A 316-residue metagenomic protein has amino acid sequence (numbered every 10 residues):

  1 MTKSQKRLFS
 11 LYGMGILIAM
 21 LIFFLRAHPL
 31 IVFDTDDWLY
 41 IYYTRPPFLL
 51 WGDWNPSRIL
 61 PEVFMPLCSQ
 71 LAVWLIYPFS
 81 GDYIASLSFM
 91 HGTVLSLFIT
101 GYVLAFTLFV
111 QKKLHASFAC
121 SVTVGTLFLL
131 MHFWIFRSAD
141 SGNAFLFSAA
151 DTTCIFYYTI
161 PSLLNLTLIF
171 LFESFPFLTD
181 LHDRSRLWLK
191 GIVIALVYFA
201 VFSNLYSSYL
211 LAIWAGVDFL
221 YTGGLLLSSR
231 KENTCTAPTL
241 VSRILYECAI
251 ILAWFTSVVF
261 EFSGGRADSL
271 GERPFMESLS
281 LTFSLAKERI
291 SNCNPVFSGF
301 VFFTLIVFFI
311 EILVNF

Functional and structural regions predicted by a protein language model:
M1-L21, F118-T123: Start-transfer (signal-anchor) and selected internal transmembrane alpha helices of multi-pass inner/ER membrane
T2-S4, T107-V122, F177-R186, L226-V241 (+1 more regions): Membrane-interface helix-boundary motifs at transmembrane edges
F23-F89, L205-F316: Transmembrane catalytic cores of multi-pass membrane glycosyltransferases and polysaccharide-assembly enzymes
F89-G101, T152-T167, A212, V301: Membrane-embedded alpha-helical segments of multi-pass membrane proteins, especially the transmembrane helices
T93-F118, V122-G125, T167: Transmembrane-helix motifs of polytopic, lipid-linked glycan transferases
C120-S174: Membrane-interface micro-motifs in multi-pass membrane enzymes
N165-L189: Membrane-interface transmembrane helices that cradle and orient dolichyl/undecaprenyl
W188-G216: Membrane-interface alpha helices of multi-pass inner-membrane proteins
